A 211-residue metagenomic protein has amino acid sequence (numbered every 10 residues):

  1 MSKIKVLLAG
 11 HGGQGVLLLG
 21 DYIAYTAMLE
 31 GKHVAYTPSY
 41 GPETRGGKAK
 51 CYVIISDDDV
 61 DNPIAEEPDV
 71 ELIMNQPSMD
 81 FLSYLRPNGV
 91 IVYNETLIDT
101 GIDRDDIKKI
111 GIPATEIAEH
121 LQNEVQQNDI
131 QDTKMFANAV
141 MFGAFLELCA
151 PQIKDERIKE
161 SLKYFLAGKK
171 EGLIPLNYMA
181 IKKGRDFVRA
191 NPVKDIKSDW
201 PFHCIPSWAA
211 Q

Functional and structural regions predicted by a protein language model:
M1-Q211: Active-site cofactor/cluster-binding pocket
